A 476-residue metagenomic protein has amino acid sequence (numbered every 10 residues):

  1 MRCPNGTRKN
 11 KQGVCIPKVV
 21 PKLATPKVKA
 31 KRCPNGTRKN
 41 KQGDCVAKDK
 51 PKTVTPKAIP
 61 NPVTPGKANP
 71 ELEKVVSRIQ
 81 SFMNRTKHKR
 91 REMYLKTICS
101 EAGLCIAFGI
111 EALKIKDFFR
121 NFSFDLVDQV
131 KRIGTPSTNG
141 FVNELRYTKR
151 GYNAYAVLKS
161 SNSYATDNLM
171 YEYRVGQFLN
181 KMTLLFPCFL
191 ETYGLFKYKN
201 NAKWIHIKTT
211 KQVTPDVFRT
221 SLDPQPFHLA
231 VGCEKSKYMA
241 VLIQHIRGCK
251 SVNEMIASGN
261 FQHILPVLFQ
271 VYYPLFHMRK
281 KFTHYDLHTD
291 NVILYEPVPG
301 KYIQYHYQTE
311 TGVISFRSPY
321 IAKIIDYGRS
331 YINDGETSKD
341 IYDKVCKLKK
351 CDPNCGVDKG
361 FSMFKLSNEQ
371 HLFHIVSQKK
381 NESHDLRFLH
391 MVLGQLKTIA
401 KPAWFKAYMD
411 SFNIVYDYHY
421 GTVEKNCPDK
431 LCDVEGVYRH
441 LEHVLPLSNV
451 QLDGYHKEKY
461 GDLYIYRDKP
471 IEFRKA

Functional and structural regions predicted by a protein language model:
T7-G13, T37-K41: Extracellular, cysteine-rich, disulfide-stabilized repeat modules with beta-strand cores
K67-V75, M83, K87-G134: Juxta-kinase regulatory segment immediately upstream of eukaryotic protein kinase catalytic domains
N69-E71, K87-T97, K339, C351-A476: Helical subdomain adjoining the active site within ATP-dependent kinase catalytic cores
I79: Calmodulin-binding IQ motif helices
T138-W204: ATP-binding glycine-rich loop module of kinase domains
L179, I256-Y285, T289, Y295-P299: Conserved kinase catalytic-core helix
F189-Q262: Conserved structural core of kinase catalytic domains
Y285-K380: Catalytic activation segment of kinase domains across protein kinase-like and atypical kinase folds
